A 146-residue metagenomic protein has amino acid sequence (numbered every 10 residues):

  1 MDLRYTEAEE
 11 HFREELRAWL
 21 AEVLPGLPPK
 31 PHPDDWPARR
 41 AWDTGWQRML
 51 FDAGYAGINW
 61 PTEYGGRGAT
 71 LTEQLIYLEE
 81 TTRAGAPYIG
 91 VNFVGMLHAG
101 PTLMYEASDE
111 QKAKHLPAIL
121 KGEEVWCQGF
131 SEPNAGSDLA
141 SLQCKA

Functional and structural regions predicted by a protein language model:
M1-R13: Intrinsic disorder at enzyme termini
L16, L20-L24, T81-G85, A107-E110 (+1 more regions): Structural signal for hydrophobic packing residues in well-ordered secondary-structure cores of soluble enzyme domains
L27-N92, K121, G129-N134: Active-site beta-strand/loop segments that form the cofactor-binding cradle of oxidoreductase flavoproteins
G66-R67, E110-A146: Glycine-rich, Trp-frequent "lid" loop and neighboring beta-strands that shape and gate the flavin cofactor pocket
I76, E80, H98-T102, K114-H115: Generic beta-strand or strand-like secondary-structure segments
V91-E110, G136: N-terminal glycine-rich flavin-associated loop
